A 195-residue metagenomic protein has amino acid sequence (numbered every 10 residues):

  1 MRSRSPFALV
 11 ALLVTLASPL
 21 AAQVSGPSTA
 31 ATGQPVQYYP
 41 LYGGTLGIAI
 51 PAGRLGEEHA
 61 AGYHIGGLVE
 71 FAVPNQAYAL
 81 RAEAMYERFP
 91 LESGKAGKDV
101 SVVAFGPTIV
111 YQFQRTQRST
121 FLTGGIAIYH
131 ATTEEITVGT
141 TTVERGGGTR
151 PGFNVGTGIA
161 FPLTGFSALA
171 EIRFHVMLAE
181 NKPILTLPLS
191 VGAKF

Functional and structural regions predicted by a protein language model:
M1-Q37: Cleavable N-terminal export/targeting peptides
R4-F7, Y39, F121, G152: Small-residue packing motifs within transmembrane alpha-helices
V10-L13, P19, T32, A49-P51 (+3 more regions): Short stretches within intrinsically disordered, low-complexity N-terminal or propeptide regions
A22-Q76, Y86, T186-L187, G192-K194: Short glycine/proline- and aromatic-enriched beta-strand/turn motifs that initiate or cap beta-hairpins
V36, G56-A61, K95-V102, T142-T149 (+1 more regions): Replace "Gram-negative outer membrane beta-barrel proteins" with "bacterial and organellar outer membrane beta-barrel
Y63-V138, F161-F166, A170-I172, L187-F195: Gram-negative (and chloroplast) outer-membrane scaffold detector with strong preference for beta-barrel transmembrane
P151-T157: Acidic, glycine-rich flexible loop segments
R173-A179: A short, acidic, flexible beta-alpha connecting loop/helix-capping segment that sits on the rim of active
